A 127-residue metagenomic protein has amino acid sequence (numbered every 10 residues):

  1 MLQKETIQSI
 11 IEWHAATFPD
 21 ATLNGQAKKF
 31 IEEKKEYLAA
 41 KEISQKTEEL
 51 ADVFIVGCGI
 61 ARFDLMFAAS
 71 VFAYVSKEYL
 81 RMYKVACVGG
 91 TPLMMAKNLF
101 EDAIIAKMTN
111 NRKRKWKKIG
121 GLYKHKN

Functional and structural regions predicted by a protein language model:
M1-N127: Flexible "arm" and connector segments at domain edges
